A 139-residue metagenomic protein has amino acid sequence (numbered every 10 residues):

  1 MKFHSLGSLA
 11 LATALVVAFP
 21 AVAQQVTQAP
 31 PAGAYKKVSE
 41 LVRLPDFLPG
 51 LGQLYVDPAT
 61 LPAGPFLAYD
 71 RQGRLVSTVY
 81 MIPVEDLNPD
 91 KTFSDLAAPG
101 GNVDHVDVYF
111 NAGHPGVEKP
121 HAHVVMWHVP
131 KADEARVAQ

Functional and structural regions predicted by a protein language model:
M1-S5: Positively charged n-region of N-terminal signal peptides that target proteins for export
L6-S8, V117: A broadly tuned, weak detector of single residues within folded domains
S8-A18: Bacterial N-terminal signal peptides
V22-Q139: Metal-centered catalytic cores of metalloenzymes
